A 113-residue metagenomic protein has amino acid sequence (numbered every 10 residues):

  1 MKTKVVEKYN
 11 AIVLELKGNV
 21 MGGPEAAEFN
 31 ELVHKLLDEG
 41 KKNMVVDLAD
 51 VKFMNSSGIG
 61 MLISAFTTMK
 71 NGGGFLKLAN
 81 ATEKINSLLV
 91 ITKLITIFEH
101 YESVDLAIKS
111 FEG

Functional and structural regions predicted by a protein language model:
M1-E15: Short beta-strand/loop segment at the start of cytosolic alpha/beta domains
Y9, G18-V20, T82, V104: Short, flexible active-site-adjacent loop segments at beta-strand->alpha-helix junctions, enriched in small/polar
V20-F98: Amphipathic alpha-helical interaction surfaces in cytosolic regulatory modules
E99-S103: Short acidic-hydrophobic, aromatic-tinged amphipathic segments that line or gate anion-handling sites
F111-G113: A short, charged, amphipathic alpha-helix used as a generic interaction element across diverse proteins
